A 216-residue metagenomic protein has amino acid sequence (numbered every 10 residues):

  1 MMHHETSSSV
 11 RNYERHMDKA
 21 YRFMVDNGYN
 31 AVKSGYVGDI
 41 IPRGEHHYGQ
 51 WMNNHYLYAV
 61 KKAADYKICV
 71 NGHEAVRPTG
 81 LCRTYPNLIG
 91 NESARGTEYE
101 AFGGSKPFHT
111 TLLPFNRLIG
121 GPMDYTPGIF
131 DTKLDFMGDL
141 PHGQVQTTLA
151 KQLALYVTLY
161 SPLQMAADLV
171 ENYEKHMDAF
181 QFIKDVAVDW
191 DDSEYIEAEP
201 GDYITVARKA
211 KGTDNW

Functional and structural regions predicted by a protein language model:
M1-Q144: Aromatic- and carboxylate-enriched substrate-binding clefts and catalytic-loop regions of carbohydrate-active enzymes
N54-L57, M123, Q152-Y156, G201: Feature representing long, continuous alpha-helical segments
D65, Y160, A210-D214: Short, well-ordered loop/turn elements at secondary-structure boundaries
N71, D168, W216: Short catalytic-loop micro-motif centered on adjacent basic/acidic residues
F130, L163-Q164, G212: Residue-level marker of positions within ordered structural domains that often coincide with functionally constrained
A150-A198: Catalytic cores of secreted or luminal carbohydrate-active enzymes
P200-W216: Carbohydrate-binding surface patches
